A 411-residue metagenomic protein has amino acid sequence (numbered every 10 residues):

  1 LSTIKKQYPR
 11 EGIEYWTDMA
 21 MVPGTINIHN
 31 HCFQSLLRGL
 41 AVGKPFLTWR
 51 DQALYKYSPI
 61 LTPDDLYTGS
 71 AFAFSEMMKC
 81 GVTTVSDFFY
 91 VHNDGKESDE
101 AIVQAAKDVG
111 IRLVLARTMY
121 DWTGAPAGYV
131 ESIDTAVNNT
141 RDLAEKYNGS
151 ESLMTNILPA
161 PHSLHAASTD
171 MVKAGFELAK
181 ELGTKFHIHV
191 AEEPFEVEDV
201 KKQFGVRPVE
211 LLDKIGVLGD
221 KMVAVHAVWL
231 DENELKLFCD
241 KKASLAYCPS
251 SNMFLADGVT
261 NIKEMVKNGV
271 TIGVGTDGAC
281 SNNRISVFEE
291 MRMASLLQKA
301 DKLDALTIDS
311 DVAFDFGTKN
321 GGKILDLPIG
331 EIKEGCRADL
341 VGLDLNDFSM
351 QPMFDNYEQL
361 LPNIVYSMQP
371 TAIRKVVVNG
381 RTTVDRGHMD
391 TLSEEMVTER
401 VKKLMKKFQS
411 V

Functional and structural regions predicted by a protein language model:
L1-V22: Histidine-rich, glycine-flanked metal-binding segment
D18, H29, G81, A106 (+12 more regions): Divalent metal-coordination and catalytic microenvironments
M21, R38-I111, V137-S150, K402-S410: Alpha-helical scaffold segments that flank or form the walls of functional sites
P23-S35, K185-P194: Histidine-centered catalytic micro-motifs
L36-L66, W122-D134, P194-K221, K241-S244 (+1 more regions): Active-site gating loops and adjacent loop-to-helix segments of metal-dependent hydrolytic enzymes
D94-V228: Metal-coordinating catalytic core of metallo-dependent amide/deamination hydrolases
K214-K221, K263-S349: His/Asp/Glu-enriched, well-ordered alpha-helical/loop segment that forms or immediately abuts the divalent-metal
R337-T398: C-terminal cap of metal-dependent C-N hydrolases
